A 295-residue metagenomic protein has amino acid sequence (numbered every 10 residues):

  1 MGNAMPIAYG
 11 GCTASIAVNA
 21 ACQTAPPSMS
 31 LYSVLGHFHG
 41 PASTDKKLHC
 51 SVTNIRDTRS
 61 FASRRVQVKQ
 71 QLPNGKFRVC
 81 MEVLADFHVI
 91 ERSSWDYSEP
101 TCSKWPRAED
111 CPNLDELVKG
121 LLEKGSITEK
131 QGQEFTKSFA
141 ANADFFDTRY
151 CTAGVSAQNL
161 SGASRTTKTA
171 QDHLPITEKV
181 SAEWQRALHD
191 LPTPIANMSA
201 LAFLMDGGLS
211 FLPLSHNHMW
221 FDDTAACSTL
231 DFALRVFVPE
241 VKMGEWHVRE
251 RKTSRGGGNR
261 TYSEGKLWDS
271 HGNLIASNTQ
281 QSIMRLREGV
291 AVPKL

Functional and structural regions predicted by a protein language model:
M1-L295: Terminal targeting signals and extreme-terminal segments of soluble enzymes
